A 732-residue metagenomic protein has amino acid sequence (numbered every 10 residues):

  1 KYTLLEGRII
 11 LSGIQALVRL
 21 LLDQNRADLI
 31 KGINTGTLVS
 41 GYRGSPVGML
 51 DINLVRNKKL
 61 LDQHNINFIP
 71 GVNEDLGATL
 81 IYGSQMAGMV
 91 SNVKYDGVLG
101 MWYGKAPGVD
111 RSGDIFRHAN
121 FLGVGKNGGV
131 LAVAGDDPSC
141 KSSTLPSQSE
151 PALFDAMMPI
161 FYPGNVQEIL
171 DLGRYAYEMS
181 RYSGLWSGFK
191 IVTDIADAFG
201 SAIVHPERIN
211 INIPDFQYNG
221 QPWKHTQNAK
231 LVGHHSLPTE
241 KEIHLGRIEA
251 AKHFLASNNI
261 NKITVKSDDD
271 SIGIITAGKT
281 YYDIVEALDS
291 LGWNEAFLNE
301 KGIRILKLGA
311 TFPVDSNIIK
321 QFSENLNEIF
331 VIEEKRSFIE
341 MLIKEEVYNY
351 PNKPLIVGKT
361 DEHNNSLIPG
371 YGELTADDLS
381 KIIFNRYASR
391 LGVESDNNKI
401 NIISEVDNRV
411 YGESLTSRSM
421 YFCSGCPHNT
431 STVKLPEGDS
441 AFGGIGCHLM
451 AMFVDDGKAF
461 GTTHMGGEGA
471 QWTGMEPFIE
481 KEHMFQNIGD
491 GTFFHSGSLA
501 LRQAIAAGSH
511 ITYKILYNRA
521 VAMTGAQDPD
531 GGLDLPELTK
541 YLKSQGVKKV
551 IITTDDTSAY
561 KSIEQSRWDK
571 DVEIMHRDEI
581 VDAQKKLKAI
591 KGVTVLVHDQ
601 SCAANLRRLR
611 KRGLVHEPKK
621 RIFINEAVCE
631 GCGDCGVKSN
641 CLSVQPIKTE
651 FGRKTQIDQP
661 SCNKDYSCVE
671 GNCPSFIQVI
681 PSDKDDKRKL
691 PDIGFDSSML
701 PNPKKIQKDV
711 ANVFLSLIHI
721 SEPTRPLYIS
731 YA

Functional and structural regions predicted by a protein language model:
K1-L20, Q24, P163-F422, P427-H428 (+8 more regions): Flexible, low-complexity linker and terminal segments
K1-V166, V192-D194, K266-S271, I275 (+3 more regions): Thiamine diphosphate
L50, G77, I319, S431 (+11 more regions): Extended, hydrophobic alpha-helical segments in both membrane/secreted and soluble proteins
L54-K59, Q85-M86, F116-F121, S147-E150 (+11 more regions): Short, solvent-exposed amphipathic alpha-helical segments in soluble enzyme and RNA/protein-processing domains
H64-I66, G135-P138, A156-F161, N327 (+6 more regions): Short beta-alpha connecting loops at secondary-structure transitions that line or flank enzyme active sites
V124, G135, V454-G457, F494-Q545: Catalytic or ion-translocation cores adjacent to nucleophile or general acid/base/metal-coordination motifs in diverse
D136-W186, V192, G220-L231, H235 (+4 more regions): Conserved thiamine diphosphate
E207-F216, N349-Y350, T463, D530-K543: Acidic, Ser/Thr-rich peripheral helices and adjacent loops at domain boundaries
